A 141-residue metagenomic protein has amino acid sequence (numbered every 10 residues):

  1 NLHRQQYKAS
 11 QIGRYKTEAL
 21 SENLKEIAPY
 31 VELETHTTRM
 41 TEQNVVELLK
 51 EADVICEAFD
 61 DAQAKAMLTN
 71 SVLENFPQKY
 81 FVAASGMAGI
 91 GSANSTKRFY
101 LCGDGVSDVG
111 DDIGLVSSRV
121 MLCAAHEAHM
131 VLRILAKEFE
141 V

Functional and structural regions predicted by a protein language model:
N1-V141: Adenine nucleotide-associated cytosolic modules
